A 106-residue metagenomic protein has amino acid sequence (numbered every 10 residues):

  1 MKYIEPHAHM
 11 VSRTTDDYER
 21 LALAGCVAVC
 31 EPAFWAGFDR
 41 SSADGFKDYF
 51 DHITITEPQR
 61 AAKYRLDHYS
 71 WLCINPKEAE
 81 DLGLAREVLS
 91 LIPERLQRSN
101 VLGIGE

Functional and structural regions predicted by a protein language model:
M1-G105: Mid-domain alpha/beta scaffold segments of enzyme catalytic cores
